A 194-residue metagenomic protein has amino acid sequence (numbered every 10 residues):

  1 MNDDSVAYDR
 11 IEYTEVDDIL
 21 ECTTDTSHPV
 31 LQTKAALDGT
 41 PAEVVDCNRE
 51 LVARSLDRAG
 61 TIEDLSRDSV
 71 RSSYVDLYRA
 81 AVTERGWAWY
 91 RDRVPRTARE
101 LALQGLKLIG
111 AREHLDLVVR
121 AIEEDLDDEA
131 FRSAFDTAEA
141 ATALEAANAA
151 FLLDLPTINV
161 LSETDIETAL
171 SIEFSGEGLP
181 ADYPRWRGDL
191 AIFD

Functional and structural regions predicted by a protein language model:
M1-N2: N-terminal targeting leader peptides, primarily classical Sec-type signal peptides for secretion
S5-E84, A88-R99, G105-D194: Extended, alpha-helix-rich binding/interface surfaces that flank or overlap catalytic cores and mediate recognition
